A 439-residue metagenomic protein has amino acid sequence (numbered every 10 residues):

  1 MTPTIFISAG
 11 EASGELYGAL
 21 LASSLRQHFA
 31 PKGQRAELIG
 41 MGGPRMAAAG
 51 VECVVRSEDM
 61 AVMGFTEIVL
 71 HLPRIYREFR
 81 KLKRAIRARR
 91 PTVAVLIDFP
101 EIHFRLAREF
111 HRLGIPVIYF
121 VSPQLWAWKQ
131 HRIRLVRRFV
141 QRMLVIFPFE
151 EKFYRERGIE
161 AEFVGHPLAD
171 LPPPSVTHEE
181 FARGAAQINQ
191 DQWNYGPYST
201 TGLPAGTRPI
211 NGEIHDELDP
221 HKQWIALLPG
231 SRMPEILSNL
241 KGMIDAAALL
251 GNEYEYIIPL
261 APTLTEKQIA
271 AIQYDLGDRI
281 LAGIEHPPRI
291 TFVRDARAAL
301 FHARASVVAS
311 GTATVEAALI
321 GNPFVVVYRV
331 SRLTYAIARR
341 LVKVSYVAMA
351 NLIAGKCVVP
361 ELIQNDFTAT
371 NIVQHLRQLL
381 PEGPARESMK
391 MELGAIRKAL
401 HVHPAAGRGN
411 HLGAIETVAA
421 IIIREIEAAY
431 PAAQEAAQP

Functional and structural regions predicted by a protein language model:
M1-P439: Nucleotide-activated sugar donor-binding and catalytic core shared by glycosyltransferases and related lipid-linked
